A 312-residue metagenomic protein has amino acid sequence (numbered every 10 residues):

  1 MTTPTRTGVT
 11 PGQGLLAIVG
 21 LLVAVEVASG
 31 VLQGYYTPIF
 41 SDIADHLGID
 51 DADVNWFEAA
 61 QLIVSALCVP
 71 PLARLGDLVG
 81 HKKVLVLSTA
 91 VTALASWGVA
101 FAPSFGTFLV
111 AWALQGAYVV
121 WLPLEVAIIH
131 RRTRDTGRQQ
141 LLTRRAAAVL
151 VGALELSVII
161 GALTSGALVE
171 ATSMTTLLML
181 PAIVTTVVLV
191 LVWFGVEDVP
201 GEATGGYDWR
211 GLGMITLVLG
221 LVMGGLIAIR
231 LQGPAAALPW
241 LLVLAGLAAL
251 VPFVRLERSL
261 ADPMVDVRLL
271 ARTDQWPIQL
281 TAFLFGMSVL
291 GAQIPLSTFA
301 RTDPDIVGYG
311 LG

Functional and structural regions predicted by a protein language model:
G14-G30, Y36-T37, A95, M264-G312: 12-transmembrane solute porter fold
G14-V54, E58, C68-V69, T107 (+2 more regions): Extracytoplasmic
V27, I63, W97-G98, A113 (+3 more regions): Hydrophobic residues within the alpha-helical transmembrane core of Major Facilitator Superfamily
L32, Q61-C68, Y118, A153-V158: MFS transmembrane alpha-helix packing/gate-lining sites
D42, P70-R74, L78, A167: Membrane-interface helix termini in secondary transporters
I49-E58, T143-A147, Y309-G312: Juxtamembrane helix-start elements in MFS-like secondary transporters
D77-W209: Helix-loop-helix hairpins in multi-pass membrane proteins, especially solute transporters
V151-E155, E170-L280, S288: Hydrophobic transmembrane-helix bundles of small-molecule transporters
